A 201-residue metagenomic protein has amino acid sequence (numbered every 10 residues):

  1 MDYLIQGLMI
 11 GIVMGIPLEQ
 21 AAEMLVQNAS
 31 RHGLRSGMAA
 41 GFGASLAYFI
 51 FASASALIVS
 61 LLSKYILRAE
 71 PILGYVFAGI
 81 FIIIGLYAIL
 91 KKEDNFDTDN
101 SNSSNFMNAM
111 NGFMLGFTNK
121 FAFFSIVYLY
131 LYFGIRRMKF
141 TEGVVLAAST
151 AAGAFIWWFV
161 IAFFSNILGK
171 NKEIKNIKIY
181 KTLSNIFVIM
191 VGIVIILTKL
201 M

Functional and structural regions predicted by a protein language model:
M1-R68, V127-V144: Juxtamembrane transmembrane-helix termini in multi-pass membrane transport proteins
D2, V194-M201: Juxtamembrane boundary at the C-terminal end of a transmembrane helix
G7, G11, G15, N108 (+2 more regions): Helical-face signature of the major facilitator-like transporter fold
L34-N108, F164-I167, N171: Membrane helix-loop-helix hairpins that form the core translocation module of multi-pass transporters
S63-V76, T141-E142, L146-A148, K175-Y180: Interfacial loop-to-helix junctions that mark the boundaries of transmembrane helices in multi-pass membrane
F106-L129: Selected transmembrane alpha-helices and immediately adjacent juxtamembrane segments of polytopic inner-membrane
F163-F187: Interfacial loop-to-transmembrane junctions
